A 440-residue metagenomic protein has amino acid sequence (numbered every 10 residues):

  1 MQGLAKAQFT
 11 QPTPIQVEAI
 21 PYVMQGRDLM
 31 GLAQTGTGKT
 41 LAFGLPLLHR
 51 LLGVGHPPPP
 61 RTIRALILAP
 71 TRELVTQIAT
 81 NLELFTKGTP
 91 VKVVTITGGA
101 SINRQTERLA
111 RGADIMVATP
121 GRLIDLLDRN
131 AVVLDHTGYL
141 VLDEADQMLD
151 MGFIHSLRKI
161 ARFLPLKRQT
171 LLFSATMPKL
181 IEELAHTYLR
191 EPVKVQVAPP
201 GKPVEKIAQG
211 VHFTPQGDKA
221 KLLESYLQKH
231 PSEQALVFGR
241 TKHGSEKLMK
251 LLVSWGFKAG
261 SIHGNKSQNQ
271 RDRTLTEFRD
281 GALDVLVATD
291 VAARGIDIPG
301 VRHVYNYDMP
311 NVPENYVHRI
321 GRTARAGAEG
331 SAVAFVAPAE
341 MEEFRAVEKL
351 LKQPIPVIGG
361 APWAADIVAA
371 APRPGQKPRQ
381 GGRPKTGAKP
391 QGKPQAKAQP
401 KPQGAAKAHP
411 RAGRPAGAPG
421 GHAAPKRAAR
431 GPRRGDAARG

Functional and structural regions predicted by a protein language model:
M1-V368: Conserved helicase RecA-like core
D280, E348-G440: Basic Arg/Gly/Lys-rich low-complexity intrinsically disordered segments
